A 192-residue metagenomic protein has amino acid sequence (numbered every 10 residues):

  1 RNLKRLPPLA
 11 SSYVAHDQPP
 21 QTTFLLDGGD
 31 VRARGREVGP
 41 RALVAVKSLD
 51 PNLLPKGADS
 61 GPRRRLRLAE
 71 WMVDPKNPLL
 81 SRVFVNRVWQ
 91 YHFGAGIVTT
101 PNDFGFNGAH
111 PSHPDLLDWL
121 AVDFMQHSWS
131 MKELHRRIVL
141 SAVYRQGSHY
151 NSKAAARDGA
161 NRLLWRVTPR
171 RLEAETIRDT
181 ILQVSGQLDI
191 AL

Functional and structural regions predicted by a protein language model:
R1-L192: Primarily short, surface-exposed interaction patches in extracytoplasmic proteins
